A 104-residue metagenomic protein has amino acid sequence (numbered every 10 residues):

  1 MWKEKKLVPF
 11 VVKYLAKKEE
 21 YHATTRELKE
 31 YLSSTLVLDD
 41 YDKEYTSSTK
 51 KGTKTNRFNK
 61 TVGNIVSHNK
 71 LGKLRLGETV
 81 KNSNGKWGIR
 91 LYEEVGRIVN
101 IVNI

Functional and structural regions predicted by a protein language model:
M1-Y14, L38-I104: Phospho-regulated, low-complexity intrinsically disordered regions of nuclear gene-regulatory and chromatin-associated
W2, L15-R26: Short capping segments at the starts of secondary-structure elements
T24-T46: DNA-recognition alpha helix
